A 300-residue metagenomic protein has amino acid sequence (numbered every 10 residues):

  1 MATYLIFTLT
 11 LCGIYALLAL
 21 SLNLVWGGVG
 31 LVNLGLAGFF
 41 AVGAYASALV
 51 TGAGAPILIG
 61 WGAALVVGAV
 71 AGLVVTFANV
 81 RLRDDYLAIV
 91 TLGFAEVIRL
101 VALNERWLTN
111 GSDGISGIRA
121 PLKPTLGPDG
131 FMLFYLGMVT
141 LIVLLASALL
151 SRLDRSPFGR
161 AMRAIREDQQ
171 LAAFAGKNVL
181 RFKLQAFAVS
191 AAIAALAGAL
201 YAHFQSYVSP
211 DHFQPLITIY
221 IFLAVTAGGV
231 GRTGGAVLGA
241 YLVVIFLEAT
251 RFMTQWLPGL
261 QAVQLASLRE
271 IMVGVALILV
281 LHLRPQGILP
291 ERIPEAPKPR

Functional and structural regions predicted by a protein language model:
A2-R300: Transmembrane alpha-helices and adjacent helix-loop boundaries
